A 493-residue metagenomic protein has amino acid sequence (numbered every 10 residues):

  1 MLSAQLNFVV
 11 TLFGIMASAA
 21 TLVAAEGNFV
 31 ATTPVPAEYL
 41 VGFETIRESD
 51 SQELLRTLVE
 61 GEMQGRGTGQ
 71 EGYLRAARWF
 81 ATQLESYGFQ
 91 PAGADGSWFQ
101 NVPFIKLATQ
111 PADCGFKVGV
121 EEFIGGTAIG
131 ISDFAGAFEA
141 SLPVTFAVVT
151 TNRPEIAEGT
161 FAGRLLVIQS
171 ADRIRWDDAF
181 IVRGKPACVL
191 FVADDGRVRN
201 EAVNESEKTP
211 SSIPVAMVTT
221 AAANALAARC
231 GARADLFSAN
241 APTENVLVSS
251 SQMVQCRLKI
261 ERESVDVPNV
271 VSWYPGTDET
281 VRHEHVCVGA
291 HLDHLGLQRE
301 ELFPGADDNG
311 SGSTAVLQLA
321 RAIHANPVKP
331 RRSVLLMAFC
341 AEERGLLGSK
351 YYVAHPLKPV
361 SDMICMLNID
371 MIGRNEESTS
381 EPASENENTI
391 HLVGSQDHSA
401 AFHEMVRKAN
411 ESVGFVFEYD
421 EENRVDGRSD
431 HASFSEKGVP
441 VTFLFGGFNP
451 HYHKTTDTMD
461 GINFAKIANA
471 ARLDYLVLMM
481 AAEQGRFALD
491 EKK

Functional and structural regions predicted by a protein language model:
N7-T21: Bacterial N-terminal signal peptides
A24-P91, H283-H285, E491: N-terminal hydrophobic or amphipathic helices/low-complexity stretches enriched in small/hydrophobic/Pro/Gly
P34-V35, Y39, G125, G130-I156 (+3 more regions): Soluble metallo-hydrolase cores and metallopeptidase-like ectodomains found primarily in the secretory/periplasmic
A37-T45, G61-E71, F146, V167-D172 (+7 more regions): Second-shell loop/turn segments in exported
I46, D50-E53, T57, E71-R75 (+12 more regions): Extracytoplasmic/secreted proteins, especially bacterial periplasmic and envelope-associated proteins
G61-L165, W176: Noncatalytic luminal/extracellular "stalk/propeptide" segments of secretory-pathway proteins
I124, V215-A216, A223-A225, C230-G231 (+2 more regions): Metal-dependent peptidase/peptidase-like ectodomains
R321, N449-K493: His/Asp/Glu-rich mid-to-C-terminal helical/loop segments that flank catalytic regions of hydrolases
